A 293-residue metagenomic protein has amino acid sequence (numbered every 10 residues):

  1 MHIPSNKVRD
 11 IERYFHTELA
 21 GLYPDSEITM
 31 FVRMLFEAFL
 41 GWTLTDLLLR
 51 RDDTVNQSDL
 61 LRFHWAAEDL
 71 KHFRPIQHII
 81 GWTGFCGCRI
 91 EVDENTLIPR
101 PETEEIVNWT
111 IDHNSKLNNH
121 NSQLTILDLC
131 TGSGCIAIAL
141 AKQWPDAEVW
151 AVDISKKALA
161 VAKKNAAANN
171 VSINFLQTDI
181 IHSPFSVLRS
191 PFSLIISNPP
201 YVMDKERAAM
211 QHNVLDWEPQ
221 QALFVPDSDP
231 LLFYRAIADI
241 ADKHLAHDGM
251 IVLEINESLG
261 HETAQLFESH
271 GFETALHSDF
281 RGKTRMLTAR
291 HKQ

Functional and structural regions predicted by a protein language model:
M1-L48, D52-V55: Non-catalytic accessory regions of SAM-dependent methyltransferases
L19, N114, A166, A241 (+1 more regions): Conserved hydrophobic residues forming the short capping helix/wall of the S-adenosyl-L-methionine
L35, F73, T103, I136 (+6 more regions): Residue-level signal for inorganic ion chemistry
F36-H113: Conserved AdoMet
E104-A209, A236: Conserved SAM/SAH cofactor-binding pocket of Class I
Y201, R290-Q293: C-terminal beta-strand of the catalytic ATP-binding
Y201-L232: Mobile active-site "lid"/loop adjacent to the S-adenosyl-L-methionine
D227-A289: Conserved Class I SAM-dependent methyltransferase catalytic core
